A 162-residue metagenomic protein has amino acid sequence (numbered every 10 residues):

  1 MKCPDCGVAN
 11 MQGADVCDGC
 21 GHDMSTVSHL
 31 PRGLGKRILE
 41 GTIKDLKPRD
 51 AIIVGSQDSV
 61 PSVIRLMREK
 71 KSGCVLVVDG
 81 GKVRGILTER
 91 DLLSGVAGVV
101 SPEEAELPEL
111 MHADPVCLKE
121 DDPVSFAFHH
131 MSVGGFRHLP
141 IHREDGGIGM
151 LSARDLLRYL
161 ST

Functional and structural regions predicted by a protein language model:
M1-T162: Tandem CBS (Cystathionine beta-synthase) repeat/Bateman regulatory domains
